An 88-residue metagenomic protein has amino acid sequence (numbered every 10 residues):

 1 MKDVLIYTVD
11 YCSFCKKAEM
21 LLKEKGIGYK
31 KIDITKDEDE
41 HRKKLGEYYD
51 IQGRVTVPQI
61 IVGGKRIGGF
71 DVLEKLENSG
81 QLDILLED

Functional and structural regions predicted by a protein language model:
M1-I32: Local sequence-structure signature of Cys/Sec-based thiol-disulfide redox active-site neighborhoods
M1-T8, Y48-D50, D71, L86-D88: C-terminal alpha-helical interaction module
S13, K36-D37, I67, E74: Glycine-/small-residue-rich active-site loops that bind phosphorylated ligands and cofactors
E19-M20, Y29-K31, K36-K43, I60: Charged, surface-exposed interaction regions in soluble eukaryotic proteins
I34-V55, I84, D88: Thioredoxin-like thiol-disulfide oxidoreductase module
I51-I61, F70-D71: Structural micro-motif
V62-D88: Non-catalytic, surface beta->alpha helical segment in thiol-disulfide oxidoreductase systems
